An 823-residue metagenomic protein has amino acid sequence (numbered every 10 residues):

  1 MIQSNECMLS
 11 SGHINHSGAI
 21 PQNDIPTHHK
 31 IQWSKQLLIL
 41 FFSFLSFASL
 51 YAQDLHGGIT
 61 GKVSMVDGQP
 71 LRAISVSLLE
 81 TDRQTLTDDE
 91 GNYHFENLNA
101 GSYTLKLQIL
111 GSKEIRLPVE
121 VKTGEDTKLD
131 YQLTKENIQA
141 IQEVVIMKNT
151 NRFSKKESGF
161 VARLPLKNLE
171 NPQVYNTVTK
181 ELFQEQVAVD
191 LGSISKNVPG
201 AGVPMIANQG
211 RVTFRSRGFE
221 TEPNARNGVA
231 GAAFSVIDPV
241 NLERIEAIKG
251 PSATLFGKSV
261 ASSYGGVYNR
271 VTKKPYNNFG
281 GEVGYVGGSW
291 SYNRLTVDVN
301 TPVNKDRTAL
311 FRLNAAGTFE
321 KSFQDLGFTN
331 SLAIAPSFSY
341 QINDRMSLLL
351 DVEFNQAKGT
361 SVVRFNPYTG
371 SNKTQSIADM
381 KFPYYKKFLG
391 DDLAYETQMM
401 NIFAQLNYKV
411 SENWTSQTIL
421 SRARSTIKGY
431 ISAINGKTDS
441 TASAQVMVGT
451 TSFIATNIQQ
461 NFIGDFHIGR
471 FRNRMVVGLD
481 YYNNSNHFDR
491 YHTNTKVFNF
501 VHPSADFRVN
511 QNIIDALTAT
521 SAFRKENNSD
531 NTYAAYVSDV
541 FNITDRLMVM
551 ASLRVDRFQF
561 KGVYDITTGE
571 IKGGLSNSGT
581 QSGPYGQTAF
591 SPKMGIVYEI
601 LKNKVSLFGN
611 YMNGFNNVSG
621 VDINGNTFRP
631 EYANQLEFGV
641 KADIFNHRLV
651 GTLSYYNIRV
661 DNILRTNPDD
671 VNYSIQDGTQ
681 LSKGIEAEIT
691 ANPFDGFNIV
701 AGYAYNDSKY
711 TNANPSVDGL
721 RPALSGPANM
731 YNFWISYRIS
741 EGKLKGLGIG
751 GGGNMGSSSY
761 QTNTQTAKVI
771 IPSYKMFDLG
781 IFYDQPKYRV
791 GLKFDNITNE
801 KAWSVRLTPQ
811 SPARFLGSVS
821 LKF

Functional and structural regions predicted by a protein language model:
Q69-R72, L79-D82, E96, L110 (+3 more regions): Acidic, small-polar-rich N-terminal luminal/periplasmic segments of exported/outer-membrane proteins
N241-E243, A253-I334, I342-M346, M400 (+1 more regions): Outer-membrane beta-barrel translocator/receptor signature
T318, S322, S337-Q341, R345-K409 (+5 more regions): Acidic/polar loop-and-plug regions of large Gram-negative outer-membrane beta-barrel proteins
N343, F453-A455, R472-V476, D480-N484 (+2 more regions): Structural signature of Gram-negative outer-membrane beta-barrels, strongest in the C-terminal barrel of TonB-dependent
I402-F403, N407-S425, Q445-Y564: Face-selective signature of the C-terminal outer-membrane beta-barrel domain
K409-S421, T426-I431, P630-N692, I699-V700 (+2 more regions): Membrane-embedded beta-barrel scaffold of Gram-negative outer-membrane proteins
M447, T451, E637, A723-F823: Conserved C-terminal beta-signal and adjacent last beta-strands/turns of outer-membrane beta-barrel proteins
D545-R546, N657-R659, Q676-N763, S818-S820: Gram-negative outer-membrane beta-barrel transporters
